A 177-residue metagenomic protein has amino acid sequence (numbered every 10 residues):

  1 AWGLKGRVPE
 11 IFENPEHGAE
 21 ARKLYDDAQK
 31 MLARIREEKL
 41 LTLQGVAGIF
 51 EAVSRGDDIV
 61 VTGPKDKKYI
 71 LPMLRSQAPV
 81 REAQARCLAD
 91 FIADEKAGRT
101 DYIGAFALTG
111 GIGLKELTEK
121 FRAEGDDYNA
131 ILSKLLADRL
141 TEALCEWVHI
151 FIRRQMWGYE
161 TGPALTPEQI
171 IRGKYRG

Functional and structural regions predicted by a protein language model:
A1-I131, L135, M156, L165-P167: Active-site loops and adjacent core secondary-structure elements that bind or stabilize anionic groups
A28-Q29, A137-C145: Short, hydrophobic/amphipathic alpha-helical packing segments that form internal helix faces or helix-helix interfaces
T141-Q155: Charged, low-complexity helical/coil segments in non-catalytic cytosolic or luminal regions
Q155-G177: Short terminal or interdomain "cap/linker" segment that borders an active site or interface and mediates
